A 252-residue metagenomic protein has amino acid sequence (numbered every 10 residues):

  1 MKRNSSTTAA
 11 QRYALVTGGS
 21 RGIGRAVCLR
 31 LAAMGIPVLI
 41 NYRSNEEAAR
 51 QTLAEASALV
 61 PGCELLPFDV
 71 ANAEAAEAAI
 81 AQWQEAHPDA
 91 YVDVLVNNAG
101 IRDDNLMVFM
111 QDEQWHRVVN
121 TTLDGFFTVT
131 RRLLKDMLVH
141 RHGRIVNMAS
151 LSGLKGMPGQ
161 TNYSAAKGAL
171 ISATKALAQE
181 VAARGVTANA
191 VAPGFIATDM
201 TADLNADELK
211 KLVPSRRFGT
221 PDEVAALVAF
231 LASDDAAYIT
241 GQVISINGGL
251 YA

Functional and structural regions predicted by a protein language model:
S20-R21: Conserved glycine-rich cofactor-binding loop
L106-M107, Q111-V119, I145, T201 (+1 more regions): Substrate-binding pocket helix/loop in short-chain dehydrogenase/reductase
V108, K155-T161, A183-R184, R216 (+1 more regions): Active-site loop immediately N-terminal to the catalytic Tyr-X3-Lys motif of short-chain dehydrogenase/reductase
T130, A166, T174: Active-site helix of classical SDR
L134, T220-I246, L250-Y251: C-terminal substrate-recognition "lid" of short-chain dehydrogenase/reductases
K135, Q179-A183, A237: Alpha-helical segment proximal to the catalytic Tyr-Lys
S150: Residue(s) in the substrate-gating loop at a strand-loop-helix junction that position the organic substrate next
